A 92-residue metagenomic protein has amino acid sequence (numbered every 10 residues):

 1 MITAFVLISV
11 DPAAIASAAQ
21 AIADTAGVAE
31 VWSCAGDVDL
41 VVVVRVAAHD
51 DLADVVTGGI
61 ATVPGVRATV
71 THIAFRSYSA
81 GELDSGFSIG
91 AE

Functional and structural regions predicted by a protein language model:
M1-E92: A compositional/biophysical signature of low hydrophobicity enriched in polar/charged and small residues
